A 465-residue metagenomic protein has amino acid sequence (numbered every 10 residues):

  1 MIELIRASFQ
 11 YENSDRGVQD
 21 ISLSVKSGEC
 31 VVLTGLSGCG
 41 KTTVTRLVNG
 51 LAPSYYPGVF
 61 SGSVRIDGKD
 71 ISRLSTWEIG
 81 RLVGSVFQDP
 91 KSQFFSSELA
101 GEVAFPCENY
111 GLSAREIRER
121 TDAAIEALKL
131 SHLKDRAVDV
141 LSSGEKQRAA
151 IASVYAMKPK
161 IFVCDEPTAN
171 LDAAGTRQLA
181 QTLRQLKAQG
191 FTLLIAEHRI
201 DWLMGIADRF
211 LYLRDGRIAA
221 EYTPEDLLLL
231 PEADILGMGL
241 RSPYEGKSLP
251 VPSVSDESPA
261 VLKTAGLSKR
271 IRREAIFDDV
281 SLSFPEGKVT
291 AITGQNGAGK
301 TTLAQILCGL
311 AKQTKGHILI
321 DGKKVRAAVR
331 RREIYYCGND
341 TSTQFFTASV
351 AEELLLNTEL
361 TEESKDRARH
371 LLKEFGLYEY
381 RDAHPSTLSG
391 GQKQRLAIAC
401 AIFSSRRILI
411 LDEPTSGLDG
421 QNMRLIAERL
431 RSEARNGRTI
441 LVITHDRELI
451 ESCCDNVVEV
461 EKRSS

Functional and structural regions predicted by a protein language model:
N49, C308: Helix-to-loop junction immediately C-terminal to a conserved catalytic motif
P57-K69, G316-R330: Conserved ABC transporter NBD signature motif
R115-L133, E363-Y380: Conserved ABC ATPase "signature" region
A137-L141, E145, H384-L388, Q392: Conserved ABC ATPase signature
F162-D165, L409-D412: Catalytic Walker B motif of ABC-type/P-loop ATPase nucleotide-binding domains
D172, D419: ABC-family nucleotide-binding domains
E197-H198, T444-H445: H-loop/switch region of ABC-family ATPase nucleotide-binding domains
